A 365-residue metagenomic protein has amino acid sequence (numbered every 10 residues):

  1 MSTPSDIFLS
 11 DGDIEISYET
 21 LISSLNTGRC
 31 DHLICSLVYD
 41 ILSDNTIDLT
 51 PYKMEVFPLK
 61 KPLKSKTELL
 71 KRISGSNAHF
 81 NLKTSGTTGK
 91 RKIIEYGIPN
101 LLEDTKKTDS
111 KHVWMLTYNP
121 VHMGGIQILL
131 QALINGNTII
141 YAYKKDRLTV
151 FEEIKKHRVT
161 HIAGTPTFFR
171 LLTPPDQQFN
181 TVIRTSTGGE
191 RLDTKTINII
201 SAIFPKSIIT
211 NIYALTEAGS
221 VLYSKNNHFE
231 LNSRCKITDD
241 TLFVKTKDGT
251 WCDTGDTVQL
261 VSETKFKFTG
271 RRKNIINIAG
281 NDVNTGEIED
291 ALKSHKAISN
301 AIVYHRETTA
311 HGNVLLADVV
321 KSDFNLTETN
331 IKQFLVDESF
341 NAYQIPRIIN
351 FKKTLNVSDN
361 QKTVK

Functional and structural regions predicted by a protein language model:
M1-S17: AMP-dependent adenylate-forming
S2-I7, L63-K83, S110-W114: Conserved pre-ATP/AMP-binding loop-to-beta segment of ANL
S24, L49-P62, N137-H157, P166 (+1 more regions): ATP-dependent adenylate-forming carboxylate-activation enzymes
A78-K106: Conserved AMP-binding A3 loop
L102-V113, V121-H161: Conserved AMP-binding/adenylation subdomain of ANL enzymes
H161, T173-N227: Gly/Ser/Thr-rich phosphate-binding loop
T257-Q344: AMP-binding/adenylate-forming catalytic core of the ANL superfamily
F340-K362: AMP-binding/adenylate-forming catalytic domain of the ANL superfamily
